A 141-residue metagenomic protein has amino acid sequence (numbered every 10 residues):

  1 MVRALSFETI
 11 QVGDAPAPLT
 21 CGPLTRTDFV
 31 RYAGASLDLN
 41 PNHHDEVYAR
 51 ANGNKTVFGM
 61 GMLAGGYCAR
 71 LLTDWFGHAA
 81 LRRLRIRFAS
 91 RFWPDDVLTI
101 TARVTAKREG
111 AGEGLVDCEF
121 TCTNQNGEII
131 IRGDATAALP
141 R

Functional and structural regions predicted by a protein language model:
M1-P18, F92-R141: HotDog/MaoC-like acyl-thioester-processing domains
M1-V57: Catalytic strand-loop segment that frames the active site of acyl-thioester-processing enzymes
N42-Y48, R83, A111-G112, N126-I129: Glycine-rich loops and low-complexity Gly/Arg-rich segments that provide flexible linkers or classic glycine-based
H44, K55, M60, Y67-T73 (+3 more regions): A broadly tuned preference for mixed-charge, low-complexity surface segments
R50-G59, L63-R103: Hydrophobic beta-strand-centered segment that forms part of the acyl-chain substrate-binding groove
